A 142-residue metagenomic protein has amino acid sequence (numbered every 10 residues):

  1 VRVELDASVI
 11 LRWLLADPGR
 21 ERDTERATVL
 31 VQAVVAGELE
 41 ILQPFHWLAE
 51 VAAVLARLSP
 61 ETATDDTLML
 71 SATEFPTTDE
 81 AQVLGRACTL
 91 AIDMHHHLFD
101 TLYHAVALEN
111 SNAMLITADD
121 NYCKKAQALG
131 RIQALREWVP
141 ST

Functional and structural regions predicted by a protein language model:
V1-Q43, L55-D65, K124, P140-T142: Short, well-structured N-terminal submotif of metal-dependent ribonuclease cores
R2, L48, P76-T77, H104-T142: Acidic, PIN/NYN-like endoribonuclease modules and their adjacent C-terminal/linker elements
L5, L42-Q43, T78, L98-T101 (+1 more regions): Short beta-strand scaffold positions
S8, F45, A81, D119-D120: Alpha-helix N-cap/helix-start capping motif
E38-L39, H96, N110-A113: Short, high-confidence coil segments that cap the C-terminus of an alpha-helix and link into the following beta-strand
F45, D66-M94, A105: Acidic catalytic patch
E50-A52: Glycine-rich, small/polar surface segments that engage phosphate groups of diverse ligands
